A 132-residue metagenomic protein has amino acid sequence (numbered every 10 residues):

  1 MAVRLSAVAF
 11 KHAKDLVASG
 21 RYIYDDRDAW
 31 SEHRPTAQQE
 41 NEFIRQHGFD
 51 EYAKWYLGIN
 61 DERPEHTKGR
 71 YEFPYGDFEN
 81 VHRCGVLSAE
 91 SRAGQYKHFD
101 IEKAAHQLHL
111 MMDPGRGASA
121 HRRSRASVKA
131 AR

Functional and structural regions predicted by a protein language model:
M1-R132: Extended terminal accessory/targeting regions
